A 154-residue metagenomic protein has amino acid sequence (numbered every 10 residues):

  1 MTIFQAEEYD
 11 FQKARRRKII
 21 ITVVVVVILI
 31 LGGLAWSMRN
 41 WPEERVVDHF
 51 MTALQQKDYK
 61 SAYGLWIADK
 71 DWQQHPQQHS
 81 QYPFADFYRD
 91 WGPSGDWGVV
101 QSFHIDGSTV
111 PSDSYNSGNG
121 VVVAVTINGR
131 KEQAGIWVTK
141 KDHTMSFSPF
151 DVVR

Functional and structural regions predicted by a protein language model:
T2, E8-Y9, T126-R154: Short beta-strand edge/turn micro-motifs at domain boundaries
T2-T52, Q56: Short, low-complexity N-terminal intrinsically disordered segments enriched in polar/charged residues
V46, S117, R130-E132: Residues that act as N-cap/strand-start positions at coil-to-secondary-structure junctions
V47-H49, A62, T144-F147: Generic alpha-helical hydrophobic packing signal
Q56, S112-D113, K140-D142: A short, structured loop/turn motif at beta-sheet edges
K60-I127: Short solvent-exposed beta->alpha transition segments
